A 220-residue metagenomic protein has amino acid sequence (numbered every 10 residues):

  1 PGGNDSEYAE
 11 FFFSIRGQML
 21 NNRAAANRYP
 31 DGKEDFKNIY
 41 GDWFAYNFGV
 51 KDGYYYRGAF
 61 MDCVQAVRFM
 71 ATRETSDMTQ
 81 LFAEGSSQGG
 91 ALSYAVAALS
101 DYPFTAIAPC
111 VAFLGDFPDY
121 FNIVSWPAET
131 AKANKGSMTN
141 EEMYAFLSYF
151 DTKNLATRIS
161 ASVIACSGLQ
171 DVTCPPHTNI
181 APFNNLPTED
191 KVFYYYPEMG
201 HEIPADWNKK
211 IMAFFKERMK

Functional and structural regions predicted by a protein language model:
G2-M61, D119-W126: Cap/lid segment of the alpha/beta-hydrolase catalytic domain
D42-S87: Gly/Ser-rich "nucleophile elbow"/oxyanion-hole loop immediately N-terminal to the catalytic nucleophile in hydrolases
L92-T139, I203-D206: Hydrolase active-site cap/lid region
N140-L155: Active-site nucleophile elbow and catalytic-triad environment of alpha/beta-hydrolase enzymes
I159, A165-S167: Short beta-strand/loop motif that positions the catalytic acidic residue of the alpha/beta-hydrolase fold
A161, P175-N184: Short alpha-helix in the alpha/beta-hydrolase fold that links the catalytic acid
L169-C174, H201-E202: Acidic catalytic loop of the alpha/beta-hydrolase fold
I180-K220: C-terminal catalytic histidine-bearing segment of alpha/beta-hydrolase fold enzymes
